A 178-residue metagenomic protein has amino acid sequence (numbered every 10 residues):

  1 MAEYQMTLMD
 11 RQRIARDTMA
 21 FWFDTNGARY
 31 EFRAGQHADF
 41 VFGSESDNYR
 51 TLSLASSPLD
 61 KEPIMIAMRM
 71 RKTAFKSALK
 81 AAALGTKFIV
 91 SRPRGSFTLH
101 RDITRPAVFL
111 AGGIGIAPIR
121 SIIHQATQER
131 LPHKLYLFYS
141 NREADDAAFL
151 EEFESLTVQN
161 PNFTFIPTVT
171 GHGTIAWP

Functional and structural regions predicted by a protein language model:
A2-T86, N141-E143, T168-H172: Ferredoxin-reductase
E62, T73-P178: FNR/FR-type flavoprotein reductase catalytic core
